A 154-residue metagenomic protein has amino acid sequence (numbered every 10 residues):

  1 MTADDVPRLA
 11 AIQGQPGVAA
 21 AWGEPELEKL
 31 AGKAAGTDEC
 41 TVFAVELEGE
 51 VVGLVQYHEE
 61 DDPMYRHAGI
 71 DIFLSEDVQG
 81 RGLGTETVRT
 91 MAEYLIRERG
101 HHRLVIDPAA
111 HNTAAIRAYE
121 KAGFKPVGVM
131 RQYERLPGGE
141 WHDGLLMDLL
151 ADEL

Functional and structural regions predicted by a protein language model:
M1-A11: A short beta-loop-alpha structural element at the N-terminal edge of CoA-dependent acyl/N-acetyltransferase catalytic
Q15, A19-Q79, T85, Y94 (+1 more regions): Acetyl-CoA-dependent GNAT
E50-G53, A114, W141: Glycine-rich acetyl-CoA-binding "A-motif" of GNAT/NAT acetyltransferases
E59, V105-P108, K125-H142: Conserved catalytic-core motifs of GNAT/GCN5-like acyltransferases
G80-L95, I116-K121: Conserved acetyl-CoA-binding loop-helix of GNAT-fold acetyltransferases
R97-D107: Conserved GNAT acetyl-CoA-binding A-motif
Y119, F124, M147: Conserved active-site tyrosine of GNAT-family acetyltransferases
G139-L154: Terminal substrate-recognition subdomain of acyl/acetyltransferases
